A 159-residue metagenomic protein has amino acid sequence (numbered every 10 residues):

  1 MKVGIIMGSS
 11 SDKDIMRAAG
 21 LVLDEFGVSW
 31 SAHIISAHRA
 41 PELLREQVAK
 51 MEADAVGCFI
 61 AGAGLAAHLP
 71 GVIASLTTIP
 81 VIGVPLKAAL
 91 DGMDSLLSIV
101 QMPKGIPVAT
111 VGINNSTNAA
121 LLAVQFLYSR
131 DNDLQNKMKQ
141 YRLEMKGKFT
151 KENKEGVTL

Functional and structural regions predicted by a protein language model:
M1, W30-A32, L65, L69 (+1 more regions): Acidic, glycine/proline-rich low-complexity segments that act as flexible tails and inter-domain linkers
M1-R39: Glycine-rich phosphate/diphosphate-binding loop of Rossmann-like nucleotide-binding domains
K2, V28-S29, D54, T78-I79 (+1 more regions): Glycine/charged-rich beta-loop-alpha catalytic/anionic-binding loops adjacent to active sites
M7-D14, A18, G92-L159: C-terminal binding/interaction regions
S10, I35-A37, G64-L65, L86-A89 (+1 more regions): Short, ordered loop/turn segments at secondary-structure junctions
A19-E25, A49, L76-T78, Q125-L127: Short, solvent-exposed amphipathic alpha-helical segments in soluble enzyme and RNA/protein-processing domains
A32-D54: N-terminal beta-loop-helix "entrance" segment that forms/cooperates in small-molecule cofactor or anionic ligand
Q47-P85: Glycine-rich phosphate-binding loop
